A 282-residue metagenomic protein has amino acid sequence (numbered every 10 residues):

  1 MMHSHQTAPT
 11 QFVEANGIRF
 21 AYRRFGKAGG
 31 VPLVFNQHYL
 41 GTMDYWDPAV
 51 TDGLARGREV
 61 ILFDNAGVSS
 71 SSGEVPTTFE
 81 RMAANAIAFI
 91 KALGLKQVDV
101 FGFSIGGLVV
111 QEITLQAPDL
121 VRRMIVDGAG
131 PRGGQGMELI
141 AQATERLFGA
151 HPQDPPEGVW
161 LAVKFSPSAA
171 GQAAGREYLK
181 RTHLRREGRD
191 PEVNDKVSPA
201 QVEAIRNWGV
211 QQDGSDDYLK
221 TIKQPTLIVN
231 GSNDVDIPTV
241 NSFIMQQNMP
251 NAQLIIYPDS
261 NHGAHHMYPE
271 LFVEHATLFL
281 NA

Functional and structural regions predicted by a protein language model:
N16-S72: Conserved HGGG/HGGXW glycine-rich cap/lid loop of the alpha/beta-hydrolase fold
I61-G102, E274: Active-site loop/oxyanion-hole signature of alpha/beta-hydrolase fold enzymes
G102, G106, V110: Gly/Ala-rich beta-loop-alpha elbow adjacent to hydrolase catalytic centers
L115, R122-P155: Flexible "cap/lid" loop of the alpha/beta hydrolase fold
E145, L161-K220: Alpha/beta-hydrolase
I222, I228-N230: Short beta-strand/loop motif that positions the catalytic acidic residue of the alpha/beta-hydrolase fold
N233-I237: Acidic catalytic loop of the alpha/beta-hydrolase fold
A252-A282: Catalytic active-site module of serine/aspartate enzymes centered on a nucleophile-bearing elbow/loop
